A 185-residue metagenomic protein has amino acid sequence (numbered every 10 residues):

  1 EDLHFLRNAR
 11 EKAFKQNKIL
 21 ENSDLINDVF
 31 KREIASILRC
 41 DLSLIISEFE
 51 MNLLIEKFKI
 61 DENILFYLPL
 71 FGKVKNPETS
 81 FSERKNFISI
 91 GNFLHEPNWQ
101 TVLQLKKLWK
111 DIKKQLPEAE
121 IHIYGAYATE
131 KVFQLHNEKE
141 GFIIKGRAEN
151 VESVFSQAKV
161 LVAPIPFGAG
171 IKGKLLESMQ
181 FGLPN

Functional and structural regions predicted by a protein language model:
D2-N27, S82, N92: Acceptor-binding helix/loop patch of EC 2.4 sugar-transfer enzymes, predominantly nucleotide-sugar-dependent
K15, L38-L44, F49-Q157: Conserved catalytic-core segment of nucleotide-activated headgroup transferases in glycan assembly
I19-I26, G141, V162-I165: Short, flexible loop segments at the rims of nucleotide/cofactor-binding pockets, characterized by
L20-S43: Membrane-proximal helix-turn-helix segments that form the acceptor-binding/catalytic region of lipid-linked
L25-I26, V102, I144, G168: A conditional alpha-helix N-cap/helix-loop micro-motif detector
D41, S156-G170, F181-N185: Acidic donor-binding loop of glycosyltransferase active sites
E152, G173-F181: Short alpha-helical segment that forms part of, or immediately flanks, the ligand-binding pocket in carbohydrate-active
